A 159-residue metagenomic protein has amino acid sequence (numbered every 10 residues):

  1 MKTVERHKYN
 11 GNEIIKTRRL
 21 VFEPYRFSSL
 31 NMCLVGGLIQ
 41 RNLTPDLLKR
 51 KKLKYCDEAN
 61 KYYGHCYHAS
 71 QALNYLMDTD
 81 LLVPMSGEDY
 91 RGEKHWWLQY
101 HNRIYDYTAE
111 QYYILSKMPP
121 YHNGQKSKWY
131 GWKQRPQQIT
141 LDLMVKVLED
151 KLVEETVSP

Functional and structural regions predicted by a protein language model:
M1-P159: A structural boundary/capping signal
